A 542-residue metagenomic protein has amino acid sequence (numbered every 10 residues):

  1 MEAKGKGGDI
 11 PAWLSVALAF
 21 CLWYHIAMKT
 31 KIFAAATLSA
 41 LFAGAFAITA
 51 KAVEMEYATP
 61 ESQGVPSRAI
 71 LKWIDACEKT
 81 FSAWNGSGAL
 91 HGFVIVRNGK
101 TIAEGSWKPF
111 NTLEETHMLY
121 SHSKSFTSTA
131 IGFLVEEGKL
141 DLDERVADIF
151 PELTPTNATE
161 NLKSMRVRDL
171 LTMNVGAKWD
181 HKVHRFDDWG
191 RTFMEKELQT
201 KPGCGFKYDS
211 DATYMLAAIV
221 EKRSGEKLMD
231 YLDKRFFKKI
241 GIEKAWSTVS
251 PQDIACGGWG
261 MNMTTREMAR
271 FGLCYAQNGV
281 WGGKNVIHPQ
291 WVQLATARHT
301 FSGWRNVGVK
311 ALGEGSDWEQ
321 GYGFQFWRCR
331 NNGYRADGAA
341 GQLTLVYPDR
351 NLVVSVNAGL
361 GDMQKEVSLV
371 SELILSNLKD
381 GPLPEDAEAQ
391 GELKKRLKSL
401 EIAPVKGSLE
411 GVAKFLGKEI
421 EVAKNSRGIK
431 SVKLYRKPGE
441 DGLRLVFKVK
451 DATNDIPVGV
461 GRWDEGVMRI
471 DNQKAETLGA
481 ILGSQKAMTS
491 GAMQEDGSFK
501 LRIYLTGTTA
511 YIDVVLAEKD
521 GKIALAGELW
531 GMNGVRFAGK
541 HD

Functional and structural regions predicted by a protein language model:
A69-W73, K100-G105, R145-D148, N174 (+2 more regions): Short, charged, amphipathic alpha-helices and their helix-cap/turn boundaries
L71, F93, G99, T116-D143 (+3 more regions): Active-site SXXK
D75-N111, N351-V354: A short, well-structured edge-of-sheet supersecondary motif
M118, E136-V175, E195, S224-W259 (+1 more regions): Active-site helix/loop module of the DD-peptidase/beta-lactamase fold, centered on the serine-lysine SxxK catalytic
A212-I219, W259-V280, V292, Q342-G359: Active-site-proximal alpha-helical segments within enzyme catalytic domains
Q293-V354: Active-site Gly/Thr loop motif
G338-A403: Structured C-terminal helix/loop/strand segments within mature extracytoplasmic catalytic/sensor domains
A387-D542: Peripheral terminal and inter-domain segments
